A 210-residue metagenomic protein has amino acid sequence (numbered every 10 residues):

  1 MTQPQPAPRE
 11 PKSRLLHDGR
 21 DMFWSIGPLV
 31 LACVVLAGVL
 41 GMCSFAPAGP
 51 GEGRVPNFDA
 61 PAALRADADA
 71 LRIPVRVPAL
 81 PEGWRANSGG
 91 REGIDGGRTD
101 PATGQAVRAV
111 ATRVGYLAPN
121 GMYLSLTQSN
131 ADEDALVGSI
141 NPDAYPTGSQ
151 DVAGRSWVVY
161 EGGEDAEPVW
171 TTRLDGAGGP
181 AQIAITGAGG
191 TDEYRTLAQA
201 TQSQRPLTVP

Functional and structural regions predicted by a protein language model:
M1-D95: Charge-rich, low-complexity N-terminal segments
M22-S25, G104, T147, G179: A generic signature of intrinsically disordered, low-complexity regions enriched in glycine/proline and charged/polar
N57-G163: Short, solvent-exposed recognition patches
D143-P210: A short, solvent-exposed beta-edge/loop patch
